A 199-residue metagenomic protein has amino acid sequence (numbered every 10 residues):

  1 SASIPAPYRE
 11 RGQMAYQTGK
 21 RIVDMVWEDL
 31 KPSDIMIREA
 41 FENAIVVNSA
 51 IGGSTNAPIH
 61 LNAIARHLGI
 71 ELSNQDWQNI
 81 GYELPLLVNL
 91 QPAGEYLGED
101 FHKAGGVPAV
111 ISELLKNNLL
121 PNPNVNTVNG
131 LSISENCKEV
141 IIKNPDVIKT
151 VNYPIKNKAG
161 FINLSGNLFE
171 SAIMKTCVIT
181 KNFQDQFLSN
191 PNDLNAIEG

Functional and structural regions predicted by a protein language model:
S1-G199: Catalytic or ion-coupling anion/metal-binding cores of large enzyme and transporter domains
